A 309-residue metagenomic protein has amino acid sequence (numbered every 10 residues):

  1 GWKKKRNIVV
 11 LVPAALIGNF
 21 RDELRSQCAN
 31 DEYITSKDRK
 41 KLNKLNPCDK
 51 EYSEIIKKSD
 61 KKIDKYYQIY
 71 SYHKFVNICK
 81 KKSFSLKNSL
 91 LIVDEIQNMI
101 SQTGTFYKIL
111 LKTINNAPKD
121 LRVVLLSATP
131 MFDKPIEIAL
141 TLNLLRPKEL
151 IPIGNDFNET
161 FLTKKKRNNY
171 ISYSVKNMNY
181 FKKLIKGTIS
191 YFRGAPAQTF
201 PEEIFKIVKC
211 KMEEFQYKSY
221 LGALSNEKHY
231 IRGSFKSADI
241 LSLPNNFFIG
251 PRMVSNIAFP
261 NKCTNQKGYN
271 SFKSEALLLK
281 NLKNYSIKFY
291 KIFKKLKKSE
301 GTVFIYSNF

Functional and structural regions predicted by a protein language model:
W2-D38, F132-I136, S307-F309: Conserved Walker A/P-loop ATP-binding site and its immediately adjacent core in helicase/helicase-like ATPase domains
W2-I8, Y33-L42, T105-I109, E149-N158: Flexible phosphate/Mg2+-sensing switch loops adjacent to catalytic phosphate-binding sites
R6-I8, S89-L91, L121-V123, G301-I305: Generic beta-sheet signal
T35-N77: Inter-Walker segment of RecA-like/P-loop motor cores
D64-K87, T103-A128, E137, L144-G268 (+2 more regions): Inter-lobe coupling linker of SF2 helicases/translocases
D94-E95: Walker B catalytic acidic pair
N98-S101, M131-F132: Residues immediately C-terminal
G268-Y285: Glycine-rich phosphate-binding "P-loop"
